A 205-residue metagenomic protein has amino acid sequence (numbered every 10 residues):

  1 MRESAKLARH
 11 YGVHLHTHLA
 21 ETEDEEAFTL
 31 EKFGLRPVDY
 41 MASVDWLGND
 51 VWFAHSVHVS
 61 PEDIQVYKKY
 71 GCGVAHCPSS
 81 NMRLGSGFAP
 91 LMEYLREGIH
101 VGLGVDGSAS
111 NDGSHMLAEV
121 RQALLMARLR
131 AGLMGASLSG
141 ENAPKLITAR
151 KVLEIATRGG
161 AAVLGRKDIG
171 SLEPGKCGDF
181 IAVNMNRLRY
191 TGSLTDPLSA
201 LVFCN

Functional and structural regions predicted by a protein language model:
M1-G73, L84-V101, A118: Histidine/acidic residue-rich metal-binding segments in metalloenzymes
T17, A54, V105, G178 (+1 more regions): Active-site flanking residues adjacent to catalytic metal/cofactor-binding acidic residues
E21, P78-M82, G107-A109: Short, acidic/turn-prone active-site loops that include or flank metal/cofactor- and phosphate-binding residues
T29-S43, F88-R96, G104-R150, E154: Active-site loop ensemble at the mouth of alpha/beta enzyme cores that anchors a bound cofactor
V163-D168: Short alpha-helix capping/helix-loop boundary micro-motifs
G178-N205: C-terminal cap of metal-dependent C-N hydrolases
